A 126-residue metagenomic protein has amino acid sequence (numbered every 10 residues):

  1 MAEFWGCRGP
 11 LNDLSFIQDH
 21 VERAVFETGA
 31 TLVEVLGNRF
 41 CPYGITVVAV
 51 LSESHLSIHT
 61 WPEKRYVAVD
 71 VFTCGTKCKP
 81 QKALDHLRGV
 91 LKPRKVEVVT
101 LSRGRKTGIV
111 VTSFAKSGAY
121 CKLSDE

Functional and structural regions predicted by a protein language model:
M1-E126: Polybasic/polar functional segments that serve as interface/processing modules
